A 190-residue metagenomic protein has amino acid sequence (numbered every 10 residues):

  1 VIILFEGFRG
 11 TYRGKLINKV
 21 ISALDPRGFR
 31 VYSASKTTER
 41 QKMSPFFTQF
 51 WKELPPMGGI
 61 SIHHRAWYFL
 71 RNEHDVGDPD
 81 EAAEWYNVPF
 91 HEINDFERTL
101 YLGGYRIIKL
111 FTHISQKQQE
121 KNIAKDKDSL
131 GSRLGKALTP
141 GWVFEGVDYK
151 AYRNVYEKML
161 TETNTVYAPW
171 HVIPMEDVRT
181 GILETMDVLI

Functional and structural regions predicted by a protein language model:
I3-E6, Y105-S115, P140-F144, T165-E184: Phosphate-binding beta-loop-alpha motif at adenosine-nucleotide cofactor sites
I3-I21: Glycine-rich phosphate-binding P-loop
G10, T37-R40, A66-F69, H113-E120 (+1 more regions): Conserved nucleotide-binding/hydrolysis micro-motifs of P-loop NTPases
G14, R40-T48, A83-N94, G146-E157 (+1 more regions): Amphipathic alpha-helical transducer elements in NTP-driven molecular machines
P26-F29, P56-G59, L102-I108, G131-S132 (+1 more regions): Short glycine-/polar-rich loops that comprise or flank the Walker A/P-loop and associated switch/sensor motifs
G28-F90: Conserved nucleotide-sensing/catalytic segment adjacent to the nucleotide-binding pocket in NTP-handling enzymes
H74-F90, L100-N154: A glycine- and Lys/Arg-enriched "phosphate-lid" helix/loop adjacent to the NTP-binding pocket of small-molecule kinases
T185-I190: Short amphipathic C-terminal alpha-helix that caps PH/PH-like domains
